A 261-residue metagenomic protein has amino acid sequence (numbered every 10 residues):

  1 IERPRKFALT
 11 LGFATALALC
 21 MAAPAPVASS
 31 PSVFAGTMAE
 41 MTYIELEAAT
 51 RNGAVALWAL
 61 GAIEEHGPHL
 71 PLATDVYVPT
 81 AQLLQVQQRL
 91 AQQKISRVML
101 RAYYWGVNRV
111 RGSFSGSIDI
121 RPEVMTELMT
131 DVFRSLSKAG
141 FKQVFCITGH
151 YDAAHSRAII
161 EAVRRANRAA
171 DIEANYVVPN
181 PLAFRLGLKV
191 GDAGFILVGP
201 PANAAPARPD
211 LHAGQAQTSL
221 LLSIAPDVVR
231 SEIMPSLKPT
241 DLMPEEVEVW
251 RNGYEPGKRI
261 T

Functional and structural regions predicted by a protein language model:
I1-R5: N-terminal secretory signal peptides that target proteins for export/translocation
A8-A22: Bacterial N-terminal signal peptides
P26-F145, G149-T261: Extended, histidine- and acidic-residue-enriched regions that form the cofactor-binding/catalytic faces
